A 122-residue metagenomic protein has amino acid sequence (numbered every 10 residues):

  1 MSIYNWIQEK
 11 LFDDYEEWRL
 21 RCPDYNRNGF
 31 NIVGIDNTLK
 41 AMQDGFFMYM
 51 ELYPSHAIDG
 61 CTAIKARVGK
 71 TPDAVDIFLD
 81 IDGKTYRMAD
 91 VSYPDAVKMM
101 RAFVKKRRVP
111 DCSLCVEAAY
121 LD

Functional and structural regions predicted by a protein language model:
S2-D122: Acidic, proline/glycine-rich low-complexity IDRs
